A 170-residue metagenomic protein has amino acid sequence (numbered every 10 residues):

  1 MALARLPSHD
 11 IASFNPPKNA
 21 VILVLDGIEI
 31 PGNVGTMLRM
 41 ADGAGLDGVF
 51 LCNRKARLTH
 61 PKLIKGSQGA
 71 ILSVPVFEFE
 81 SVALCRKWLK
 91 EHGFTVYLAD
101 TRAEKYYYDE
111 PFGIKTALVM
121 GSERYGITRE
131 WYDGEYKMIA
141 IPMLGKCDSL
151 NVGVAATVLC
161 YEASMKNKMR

Functional and structural regions predicted by a protein language model:
A2-A4, M40-A44, L58, L63-A70 (+1 more regions): Structured adenosyl-cofactor binding patch, chiefly the S-adenosyl-L-methionine
L3-R5, A117-L118: Active-site-adjacent beta-strand/loop module that shapes the phosphate/pyrophosphate-binding cleft
S8-A103: RNA substrate-binding interface of SAM-dependent RNA methyltransferases
E29, E123, E162: Acidic-residue sensor for enzyme active/binding pockets
Y97-C147: Active-site/ligand-binding-proximal alpha/beta "capping" segment
